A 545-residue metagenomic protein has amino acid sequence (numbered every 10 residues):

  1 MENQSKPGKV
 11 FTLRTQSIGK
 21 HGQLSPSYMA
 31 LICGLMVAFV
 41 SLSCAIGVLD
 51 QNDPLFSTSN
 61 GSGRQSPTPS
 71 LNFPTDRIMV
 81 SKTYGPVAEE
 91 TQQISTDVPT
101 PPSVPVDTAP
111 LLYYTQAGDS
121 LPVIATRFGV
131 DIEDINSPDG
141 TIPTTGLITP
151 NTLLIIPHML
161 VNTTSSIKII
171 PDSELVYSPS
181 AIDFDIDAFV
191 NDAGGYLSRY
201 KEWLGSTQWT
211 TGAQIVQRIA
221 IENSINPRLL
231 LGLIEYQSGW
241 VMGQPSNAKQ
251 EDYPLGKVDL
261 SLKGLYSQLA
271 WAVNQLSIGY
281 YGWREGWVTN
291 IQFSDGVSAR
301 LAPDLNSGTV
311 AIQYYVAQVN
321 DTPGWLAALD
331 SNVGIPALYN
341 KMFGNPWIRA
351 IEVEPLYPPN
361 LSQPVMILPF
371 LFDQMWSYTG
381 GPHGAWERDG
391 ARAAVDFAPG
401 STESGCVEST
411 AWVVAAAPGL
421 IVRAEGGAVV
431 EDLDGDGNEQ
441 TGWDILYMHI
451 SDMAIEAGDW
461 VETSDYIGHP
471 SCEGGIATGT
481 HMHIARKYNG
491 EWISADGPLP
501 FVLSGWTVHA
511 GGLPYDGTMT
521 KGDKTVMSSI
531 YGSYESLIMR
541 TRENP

Functional and structural regions predicted by a protein language model:
A45-F56, G85-Y114, V123, V130-S173 (+1 more regions): Extracellular LysM carbohydrate-binding repeats and other cell-envelope/extracellular binding modules
G47-D50, V258-T379, D516-P545: Non-catalytic cell-wall polysaccharide-engagement segments
S59-Q65, S95-I132, T152-L154, H158 (+1 more regions): Primarily a LysM-type cell-wall glycan-binding module
I169-A327: Catalytic glycan-binding domains that act on GlcNAc-containing polysaccharides
P358-L361, V365, W376-A415: Short glycine/threonine/proline-enriched tight-turn/helix- or strand-capping micro-motif at secondary-structure
P364-M366, V407, V414, E462 (+1 more regions): Acidic, glycine-rich catalytic/binding loops that coordinate metals and/or anionic ligands
Y378, V413, G419-I421, G458-P470: A structural signal for short beta-strand/turn segments enriched in small hydrophobics and glycine
E408-A457, I476-H481: Zn2+-dependent peptidoglycan hydrolase active-site motif and core
